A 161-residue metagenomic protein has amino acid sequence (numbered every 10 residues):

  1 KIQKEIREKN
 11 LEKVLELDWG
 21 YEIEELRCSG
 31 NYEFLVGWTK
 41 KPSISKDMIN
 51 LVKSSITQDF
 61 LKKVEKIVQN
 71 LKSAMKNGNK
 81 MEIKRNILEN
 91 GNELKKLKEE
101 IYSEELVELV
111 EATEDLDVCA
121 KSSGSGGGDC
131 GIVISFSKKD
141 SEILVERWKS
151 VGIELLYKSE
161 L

Functional and structural regions predicted by a protein language model:
K1-S125, I132-L161: C-terminal nucleotide
